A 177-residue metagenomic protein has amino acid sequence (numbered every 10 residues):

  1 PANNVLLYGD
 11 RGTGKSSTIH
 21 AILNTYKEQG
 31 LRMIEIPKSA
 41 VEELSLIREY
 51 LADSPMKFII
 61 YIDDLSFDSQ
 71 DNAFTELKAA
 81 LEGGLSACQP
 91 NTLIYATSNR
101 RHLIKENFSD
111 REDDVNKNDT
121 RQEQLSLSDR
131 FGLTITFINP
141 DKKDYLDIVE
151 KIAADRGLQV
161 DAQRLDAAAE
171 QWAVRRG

Functional and structural regions predicted by a protein language model:
A2-I19: Walker A/P-loop nucleotide-binding motif
G12-T13, S39-E42, L65-D68, I94 (+2 more regions): Conserved nucleotide-binding/hydrolysis micro-motifs of P-loop NTPases
T25-F58, S66-Q70: AAA+/P-loop NTPase substrate/partner-engagement loops
Q29-L31, M56-F58, Q89-T92, D129-L133: Short glycine-/polar-rich loops that comprise or flank the Walker A/P-loop and associated switch/sensor motifs
A52, S69-D114: Conserved catalytic/switch belt of AAA+ P-loop NTPases
S98, D114-L125, G132-L146: Conserved AAA+ ATPase "SRH/arginine-finger" region at the nucleotide-binding site
G132-G177: Conserved AAA+ ATPase small/helical "lid" subdomain
